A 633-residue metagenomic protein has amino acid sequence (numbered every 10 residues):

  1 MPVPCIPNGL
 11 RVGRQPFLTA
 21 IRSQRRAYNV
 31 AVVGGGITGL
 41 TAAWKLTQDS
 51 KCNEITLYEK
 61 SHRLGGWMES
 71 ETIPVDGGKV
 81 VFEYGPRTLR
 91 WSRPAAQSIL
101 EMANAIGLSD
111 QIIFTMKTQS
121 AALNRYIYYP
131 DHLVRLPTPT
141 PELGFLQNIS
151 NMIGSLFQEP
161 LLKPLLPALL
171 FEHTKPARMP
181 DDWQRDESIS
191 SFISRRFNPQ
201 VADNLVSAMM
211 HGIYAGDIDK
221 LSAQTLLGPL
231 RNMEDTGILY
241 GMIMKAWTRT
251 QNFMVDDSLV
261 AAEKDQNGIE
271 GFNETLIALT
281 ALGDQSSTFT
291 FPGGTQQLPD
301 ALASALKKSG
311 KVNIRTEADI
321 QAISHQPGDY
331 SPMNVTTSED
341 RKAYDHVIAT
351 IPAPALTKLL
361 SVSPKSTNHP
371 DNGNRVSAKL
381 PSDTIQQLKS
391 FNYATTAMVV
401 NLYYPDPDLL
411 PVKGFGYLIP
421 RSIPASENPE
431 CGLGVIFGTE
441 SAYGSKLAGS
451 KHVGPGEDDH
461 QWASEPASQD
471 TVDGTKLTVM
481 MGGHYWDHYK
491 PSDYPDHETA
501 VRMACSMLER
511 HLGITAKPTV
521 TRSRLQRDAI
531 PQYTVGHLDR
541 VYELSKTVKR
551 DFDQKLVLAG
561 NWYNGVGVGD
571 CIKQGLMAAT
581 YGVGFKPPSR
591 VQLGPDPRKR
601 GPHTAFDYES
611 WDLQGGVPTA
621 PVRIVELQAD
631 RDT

Functional and structural regions predicted by a protein language model:
M1-Y28, T633: N-terminal mitochondrial targeting presequence
Y28-L57: N-terminal Rossmann-like FAD-binding beta1-loop-alpha1 element of flavoenzymes
N29, T72, P137-P139, G414 (+1 more regions): Conserved flavin/dinucleotide-binding core of flavoenzymes
T38, R63, P354: Conserved Rossmann-like nucleotide-cofactor binding loop
T47-P74: Glycine-rich FAD pyrophosphate-binding loop
D49, P292, T316-L477, V622-T633: Mid-domain catalytic core of redox enzymes that form a hydrophobic substrate pocket/lid adjacent to a catalytic redox
D76-M179: Dinucleotide-binding Rossmann-like beta1-alpha1 core, especially the glycine-rich loop that anchors the ADP
L166, L170-Q321, Y330: Active-site/ligand-binding neighborhood in enzyme catalytic cores
